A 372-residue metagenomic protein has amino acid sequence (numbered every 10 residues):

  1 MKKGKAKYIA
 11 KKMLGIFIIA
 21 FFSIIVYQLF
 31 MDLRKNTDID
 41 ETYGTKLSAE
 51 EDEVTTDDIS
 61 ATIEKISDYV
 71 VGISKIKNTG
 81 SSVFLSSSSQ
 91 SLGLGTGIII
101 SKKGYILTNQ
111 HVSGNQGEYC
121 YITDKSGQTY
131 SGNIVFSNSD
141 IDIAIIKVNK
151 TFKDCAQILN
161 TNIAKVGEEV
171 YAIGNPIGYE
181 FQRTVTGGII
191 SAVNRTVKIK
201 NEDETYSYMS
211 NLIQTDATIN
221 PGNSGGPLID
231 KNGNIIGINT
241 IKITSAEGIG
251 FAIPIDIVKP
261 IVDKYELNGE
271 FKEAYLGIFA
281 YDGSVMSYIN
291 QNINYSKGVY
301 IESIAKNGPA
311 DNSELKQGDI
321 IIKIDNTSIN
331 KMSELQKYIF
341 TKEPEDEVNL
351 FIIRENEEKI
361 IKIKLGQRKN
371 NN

Functional and structural regions predicted by a protein language model:
K12, E53-A61, G80-K103, Q128-S131 (+5 more regions): A conserved glycine-rich beta-strand in the N-terminal activation segment of trypsin-fold
Y27-E51, E169, R183, I236-M286 (+2 more regions): Interdomain regulatory linker/hinge segments that flank or connect interaction modules in polarity/junction/synaptic
Y27-L85, T96, K102-Y105, G117 (+3 more regions): N-terminal activation segment of mature serine protease catalytic domains
L47-E51, S101-E180, P221, A246 (+4 more regions): Conserved active-site neighborhood of the chymotrypsin/trypsin-like protease fold
D68-S74, G97, G104-T108, G132 (+16 more regions): Terminal peptide-recognition signature
T79, T218, L267-Y338, D346 (+1 more regions): PDZ/PDZ-like groove recognition
T79-Q90, V135-I141, Y179-Q182, V193-I213 (+3 more regions): Gly/Ser-enriched beta-turn/beta-hairpin loop segments
V148-Q157, T186-E247, I255, P260 (+1 more regions): Active-site region of chymotrypsin-like
